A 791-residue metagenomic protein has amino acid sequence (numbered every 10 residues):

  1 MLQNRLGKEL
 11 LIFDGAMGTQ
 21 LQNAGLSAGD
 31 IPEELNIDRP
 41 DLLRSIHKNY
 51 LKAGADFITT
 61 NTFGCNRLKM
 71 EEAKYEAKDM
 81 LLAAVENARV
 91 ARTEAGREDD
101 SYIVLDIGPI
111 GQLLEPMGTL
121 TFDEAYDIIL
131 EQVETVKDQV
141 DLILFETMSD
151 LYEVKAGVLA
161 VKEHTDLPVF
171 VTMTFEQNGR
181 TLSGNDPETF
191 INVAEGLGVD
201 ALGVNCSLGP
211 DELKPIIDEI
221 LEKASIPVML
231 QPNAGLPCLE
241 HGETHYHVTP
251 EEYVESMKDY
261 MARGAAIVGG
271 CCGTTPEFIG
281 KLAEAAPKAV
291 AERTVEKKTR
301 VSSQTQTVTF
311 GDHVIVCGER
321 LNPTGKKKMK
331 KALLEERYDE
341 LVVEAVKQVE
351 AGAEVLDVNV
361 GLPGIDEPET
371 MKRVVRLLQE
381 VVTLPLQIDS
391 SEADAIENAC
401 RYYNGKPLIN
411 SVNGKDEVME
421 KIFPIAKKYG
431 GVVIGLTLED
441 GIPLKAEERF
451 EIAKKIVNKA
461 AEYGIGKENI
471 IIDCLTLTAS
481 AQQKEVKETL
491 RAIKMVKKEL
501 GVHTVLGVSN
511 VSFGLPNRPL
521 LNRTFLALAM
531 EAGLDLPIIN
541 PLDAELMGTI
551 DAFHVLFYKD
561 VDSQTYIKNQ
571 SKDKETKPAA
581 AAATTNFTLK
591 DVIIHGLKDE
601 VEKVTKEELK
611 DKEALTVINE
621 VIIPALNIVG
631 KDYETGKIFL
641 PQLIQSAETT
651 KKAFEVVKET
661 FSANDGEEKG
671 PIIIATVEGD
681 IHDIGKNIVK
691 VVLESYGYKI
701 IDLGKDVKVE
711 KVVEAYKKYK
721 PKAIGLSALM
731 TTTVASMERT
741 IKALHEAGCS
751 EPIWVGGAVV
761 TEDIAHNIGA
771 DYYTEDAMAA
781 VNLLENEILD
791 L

Functional and structural regions predicted by a protein language model:
M1-D473, L477-L791: Domain-level signal for soluble alpha/beta catalytic cores
